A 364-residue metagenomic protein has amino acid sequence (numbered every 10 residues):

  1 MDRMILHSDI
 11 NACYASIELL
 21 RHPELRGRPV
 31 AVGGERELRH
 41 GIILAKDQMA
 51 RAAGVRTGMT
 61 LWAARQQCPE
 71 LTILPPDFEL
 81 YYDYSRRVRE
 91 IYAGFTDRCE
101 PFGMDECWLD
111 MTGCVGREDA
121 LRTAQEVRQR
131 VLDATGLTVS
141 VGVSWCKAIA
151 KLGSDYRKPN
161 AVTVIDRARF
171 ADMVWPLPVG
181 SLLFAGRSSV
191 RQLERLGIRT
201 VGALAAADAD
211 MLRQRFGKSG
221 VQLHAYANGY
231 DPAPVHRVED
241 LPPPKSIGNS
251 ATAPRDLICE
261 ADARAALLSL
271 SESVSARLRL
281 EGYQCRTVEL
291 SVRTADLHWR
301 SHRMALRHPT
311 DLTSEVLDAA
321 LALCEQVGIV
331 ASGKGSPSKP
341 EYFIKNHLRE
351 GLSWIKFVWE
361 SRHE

Functional and structural regions predicted by a protein language model:
M1-Q222, V238, A276, I344-E364: Gly/Gly-Pro- and Ser/Thr-rich, intrinsically disordered tail segments characteristic of DNA damage-repair and tolerance
W145-A148, N228-G229, Q284-A295, G335-F343 (+1 more regions): A glycine-rich phosphate-binding loop feature that marks nucleotide/adenosyl-phosphate handling sites
S181, S189-K334: DNA-contacting surface of Y-family translesion DNA polymerases
I329-G335, E341, L348: A short, charged
